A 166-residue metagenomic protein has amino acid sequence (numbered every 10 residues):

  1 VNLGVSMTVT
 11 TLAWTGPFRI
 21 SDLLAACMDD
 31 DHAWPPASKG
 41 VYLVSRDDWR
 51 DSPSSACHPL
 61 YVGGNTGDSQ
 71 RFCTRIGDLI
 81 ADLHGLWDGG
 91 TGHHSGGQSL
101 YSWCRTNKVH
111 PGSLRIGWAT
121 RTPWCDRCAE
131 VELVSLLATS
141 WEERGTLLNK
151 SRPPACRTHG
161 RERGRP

Functional and structural regions predicted by a protein language model:
V1-L60, G64-P166: Boundary/linker segments flanking structured domains
